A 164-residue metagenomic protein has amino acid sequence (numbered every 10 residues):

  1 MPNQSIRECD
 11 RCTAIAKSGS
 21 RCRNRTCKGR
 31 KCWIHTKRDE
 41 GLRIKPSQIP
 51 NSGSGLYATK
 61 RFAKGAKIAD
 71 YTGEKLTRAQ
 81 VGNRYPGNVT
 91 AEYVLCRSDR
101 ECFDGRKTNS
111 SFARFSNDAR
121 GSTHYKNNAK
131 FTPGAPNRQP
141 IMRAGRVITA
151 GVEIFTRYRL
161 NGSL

Functional and structural regions predicted by a protein language model:
P2-C12: Secreted, propeptide-processed cysteine-rich mini-domains
S5-R7, R120-L164: C-terminal SET catalytic tail plus cysteine-rich post-SET Zn-binding segment of SAM-dependent SET-domain
D10-R38: Cys/His-rich Zn2+-coordinating "finger/knuckle" modules used by eukaryotic regulatory proteins
R21-N24, W33-I34, D70-Y71, Q80-V81 (+3 more regions): Intrinsically disordered, low-complexity regions enriched in proline, serine, glycine and charged residues
D39-K126: Catalytic cores of histone-lysine modification enzymes
